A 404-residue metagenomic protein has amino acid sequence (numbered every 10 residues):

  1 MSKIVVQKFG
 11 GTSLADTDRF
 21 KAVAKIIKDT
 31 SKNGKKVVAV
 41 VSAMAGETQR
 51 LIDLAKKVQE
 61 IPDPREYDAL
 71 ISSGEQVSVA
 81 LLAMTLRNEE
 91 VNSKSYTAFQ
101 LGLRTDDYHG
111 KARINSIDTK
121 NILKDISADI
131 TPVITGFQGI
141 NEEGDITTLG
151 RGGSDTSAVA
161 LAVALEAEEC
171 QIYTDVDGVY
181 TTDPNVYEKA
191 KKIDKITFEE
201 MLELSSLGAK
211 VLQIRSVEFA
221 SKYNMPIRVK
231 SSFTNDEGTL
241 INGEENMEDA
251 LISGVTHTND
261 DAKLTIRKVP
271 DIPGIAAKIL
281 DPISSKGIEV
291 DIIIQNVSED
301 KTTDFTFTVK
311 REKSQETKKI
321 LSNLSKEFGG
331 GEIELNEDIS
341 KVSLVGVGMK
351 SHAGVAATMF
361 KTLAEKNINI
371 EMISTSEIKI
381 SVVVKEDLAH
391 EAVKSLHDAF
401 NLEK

Functional and structural regions predicted by a protein language model:
M1-V217, N296, V384-K385, K404: Nucleotide/pyrophosphate-binding catalytic subdomain
N33, E89, Y223, K286 (+1 more regions): Conserved dinucleotide-binding and phosphotransfer motif residues
M44, V176-G178, Y223-I227, S231-D236 (+4 more regions): Glycine-rich beta-alpha junction loops
V58, T239-K404: A conserved regulatory-domain signal marking ACT and ACT-like small-molecule sensing domains and adjacent regulatory
T135, D194, E203-D260: Phosphate/diphosphate-binding glycine-rich loops and adjacent basic-rich segments that engage nucleotide
E169-Y173, I227-V229, D291: Short hydrophobic alpha-helical runs that function as membrane-insertion/retention elements
